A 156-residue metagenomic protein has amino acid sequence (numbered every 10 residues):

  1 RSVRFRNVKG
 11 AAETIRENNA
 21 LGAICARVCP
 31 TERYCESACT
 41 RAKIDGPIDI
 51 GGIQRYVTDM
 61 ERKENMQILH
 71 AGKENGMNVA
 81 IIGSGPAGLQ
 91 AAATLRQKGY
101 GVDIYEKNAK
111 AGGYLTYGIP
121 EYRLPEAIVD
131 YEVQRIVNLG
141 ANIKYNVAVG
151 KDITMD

Functional and structural regions predicted by a protein language model:
R1-G72, V137, D156: Glycine/serine-rich phosphate-binding loop and adjoining beta1-alpha1 elements at the start of nucleotide-handling
S2-R6, A12-R16, K43-G51, I81-K151: Beta1-alpha1 glycine-rich phosphate/pyrophosphate-binding loop at the start of Rossmann-like nucleotide-binding domains
G72-V79: A short, charged/proline- and glycine-enriched loop that marks the coil->beta-strand transition at the N-terminal
